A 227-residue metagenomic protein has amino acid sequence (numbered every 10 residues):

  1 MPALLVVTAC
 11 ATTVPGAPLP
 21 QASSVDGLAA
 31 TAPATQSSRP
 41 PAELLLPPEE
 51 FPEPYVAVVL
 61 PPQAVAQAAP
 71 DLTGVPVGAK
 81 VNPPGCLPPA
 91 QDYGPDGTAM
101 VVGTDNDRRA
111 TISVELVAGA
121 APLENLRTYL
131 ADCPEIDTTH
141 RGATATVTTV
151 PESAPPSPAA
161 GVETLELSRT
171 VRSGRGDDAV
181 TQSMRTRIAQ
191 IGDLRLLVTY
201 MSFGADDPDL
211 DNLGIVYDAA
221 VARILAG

Functional and structural regions predicted by a protein language model:
M1-L4: Sec-dependent N-terminal signal peptides
V6-A9: C-terminal motif of bacterial Sec signal peptides marking the signal peptidase cleavage site
A11-V14: Bacterial signal peptide processing site
A17-G97, Y217, V221-G227: Extracytoplasmic low-complexity, Pro/Thr/Ser/Ala/Gly-rich segments that lie immediately after a secretion/anchoring
Y55-V180, M184: A small/polar (G/S/T-enriched), proline-flanked helix-loop surface module common in exported/cell-envelope proteins
I112-V114, D193-S202: Short, well-ordered beta-strand elements
A159-G161, A189-R195: Short, solvent-exposed coil/turn segments at beta-strand boundaries
T199-G227: Surface-exposed amphipathic alpha-helical segments
